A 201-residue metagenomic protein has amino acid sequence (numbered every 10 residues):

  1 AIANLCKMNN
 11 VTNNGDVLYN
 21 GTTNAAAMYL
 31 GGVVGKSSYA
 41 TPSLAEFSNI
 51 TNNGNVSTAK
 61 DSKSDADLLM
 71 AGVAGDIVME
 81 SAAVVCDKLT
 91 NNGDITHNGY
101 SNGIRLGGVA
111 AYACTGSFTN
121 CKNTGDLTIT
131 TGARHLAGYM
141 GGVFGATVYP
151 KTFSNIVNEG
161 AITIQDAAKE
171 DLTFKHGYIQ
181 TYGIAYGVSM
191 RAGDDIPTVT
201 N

Functional and structural regions predicted by a protein language model:
A1-N201: Surface-exposed loop/turn motifs in large extracellular/passenger domains
